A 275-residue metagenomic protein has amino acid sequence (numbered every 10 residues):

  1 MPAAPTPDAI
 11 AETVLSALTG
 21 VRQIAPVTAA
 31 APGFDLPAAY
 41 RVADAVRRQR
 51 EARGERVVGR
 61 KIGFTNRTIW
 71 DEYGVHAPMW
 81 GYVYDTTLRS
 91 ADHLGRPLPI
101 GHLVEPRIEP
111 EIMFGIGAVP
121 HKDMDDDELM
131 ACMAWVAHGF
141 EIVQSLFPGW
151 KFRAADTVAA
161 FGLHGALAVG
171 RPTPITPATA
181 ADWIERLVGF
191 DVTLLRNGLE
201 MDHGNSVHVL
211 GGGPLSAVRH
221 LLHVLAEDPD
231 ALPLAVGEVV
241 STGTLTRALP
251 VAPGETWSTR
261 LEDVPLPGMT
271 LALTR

Functional and structural regions predicted by a protein language model:
P2-A231, T256, G268-T274: Catalytic-core "active-site belt" of small-molecule-metabolizing enzymes, emphasizing His/Asp/Glu-rich regions
R196-G198, T242, E262: Short strand-turn-strand beta-turns centered on an Asx-Gly dipeptide
L234-T246, V251: Conserved metal-binding segment of the jelly-roll/cupin
T246, D263-P265: A short, acidic, flexible beta-alpha connecting loop/helix-capping segment that sits on the rim of active
P253-D263: Conserved, well-ordered active-site substructure
